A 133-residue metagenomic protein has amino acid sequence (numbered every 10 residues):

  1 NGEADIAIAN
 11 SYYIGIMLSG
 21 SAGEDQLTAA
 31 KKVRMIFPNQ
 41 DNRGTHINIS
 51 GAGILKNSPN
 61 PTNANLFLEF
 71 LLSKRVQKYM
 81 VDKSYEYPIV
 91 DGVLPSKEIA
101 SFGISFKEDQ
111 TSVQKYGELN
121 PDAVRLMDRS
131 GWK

Functional and structural regions predicted by a protein language model:
N1-P38: Ligand-binding pocket segment of bilobal, Venus flytrap-like solute-binding proteins
D5-I6, H46, E69: A residue-level structural signature of the nucleotidyltransferase/glycosyltransferase Rossmann-like core
A9-Y12, I47-I49, T62, E118 (+1 more regions): Generic recognition of short, well-ordered alpha-helical interface segments
Y12-G15, Q40-R43, P59, K74-Q77: Solvent-exposed loop/turn segments at secondary-structure junctions within structured extracellular/periplasmic domains
L27-S58: Periplasmic-binding protein-like
S50-T111: Mature extracytoplasmic/periplasmic domains
K97-K133: Extracellular/periplasmic bilobal clamshell ligand-binding domains
